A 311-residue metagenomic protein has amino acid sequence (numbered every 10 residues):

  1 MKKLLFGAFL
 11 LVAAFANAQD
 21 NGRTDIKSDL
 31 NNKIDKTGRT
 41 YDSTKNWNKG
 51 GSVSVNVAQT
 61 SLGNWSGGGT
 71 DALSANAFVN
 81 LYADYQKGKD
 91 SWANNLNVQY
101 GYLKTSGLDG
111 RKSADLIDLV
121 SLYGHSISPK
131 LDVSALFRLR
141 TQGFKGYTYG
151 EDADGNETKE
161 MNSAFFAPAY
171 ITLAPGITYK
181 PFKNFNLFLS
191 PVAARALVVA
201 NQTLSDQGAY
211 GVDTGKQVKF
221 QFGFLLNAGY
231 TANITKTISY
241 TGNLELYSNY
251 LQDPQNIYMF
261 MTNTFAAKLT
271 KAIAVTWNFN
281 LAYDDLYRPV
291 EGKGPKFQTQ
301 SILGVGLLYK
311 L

Functional and structural regions predicted by a protein language model:
A16-S52: Sec-dependent signal peptide cleavage junction
T44, K87-G88, G124-K130, F182-N184 (+3 more regions): Outer-membrane beta-barrel channels and translocator barrels
G51-V53, N94-L96, A135-F137, P175 (+3 more regions): Membrane-embedded beta-strand positions of outer-membrane beta-barrel proteins
V55-S61, K87-K89, V98-K104, L139-K145 (+5 more regions): Transmembrane beta-strands of outer-membrane beta-barrel pores
G63-G69, K104-D109, N156-S163, G211-K216 (+2 more regions): Extracellular loop and loop/strand-boundary signature of outer-membrane beta-barrel proteins
L81-Y85, H125, F137, Y179 (+4 more regions): Residue-level signature of outer-membrane beta-barrel architecture
K112-G223: Outer-membrane pore/translocation modules
Q298-L311: Outer-membrane beta-barrel "beta-signal"
